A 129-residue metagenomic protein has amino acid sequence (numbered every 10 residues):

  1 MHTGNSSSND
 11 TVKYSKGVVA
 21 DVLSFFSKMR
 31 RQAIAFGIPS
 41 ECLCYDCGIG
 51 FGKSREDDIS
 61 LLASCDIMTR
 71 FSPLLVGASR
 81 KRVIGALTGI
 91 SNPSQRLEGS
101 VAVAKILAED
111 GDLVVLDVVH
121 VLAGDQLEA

Functional and structural regions predicted by a protein language model:
M1-Q32, G52-A129: Active-site-adjacent loop and "lid" segments of alpha/beta metabolic enzymes
A35: Conserved phosphate-donor
P39-C42: Short acidic capping loops at alpha-helix termini that bridge into adjacent secondary structure
G48-G50: Short loop/turn motifs enriched for small/polar and acidic residues
